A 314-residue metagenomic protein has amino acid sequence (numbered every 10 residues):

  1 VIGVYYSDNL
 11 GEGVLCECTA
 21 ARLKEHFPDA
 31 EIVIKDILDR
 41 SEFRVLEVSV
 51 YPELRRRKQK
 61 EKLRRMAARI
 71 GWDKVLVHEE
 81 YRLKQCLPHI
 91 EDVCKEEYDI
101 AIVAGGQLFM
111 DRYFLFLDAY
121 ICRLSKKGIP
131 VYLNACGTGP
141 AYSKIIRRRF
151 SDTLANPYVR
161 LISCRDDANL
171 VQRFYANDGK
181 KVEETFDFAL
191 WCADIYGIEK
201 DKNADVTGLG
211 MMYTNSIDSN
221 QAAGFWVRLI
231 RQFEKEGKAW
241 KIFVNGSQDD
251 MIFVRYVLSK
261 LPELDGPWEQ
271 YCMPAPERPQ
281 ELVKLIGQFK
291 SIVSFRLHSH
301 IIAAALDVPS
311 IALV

Functional and structural regions predicted by a protein language model:
V1-V314: Active-site anion-handling motifs in enzyme catalytic cores
